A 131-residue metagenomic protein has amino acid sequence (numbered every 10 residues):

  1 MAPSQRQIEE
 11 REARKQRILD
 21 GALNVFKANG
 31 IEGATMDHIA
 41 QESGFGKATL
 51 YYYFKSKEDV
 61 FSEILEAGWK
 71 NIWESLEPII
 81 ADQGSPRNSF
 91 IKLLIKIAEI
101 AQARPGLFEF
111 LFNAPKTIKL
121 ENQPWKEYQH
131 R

Functional and structural regions predicted by a protein language model:
M1-N29, G33-E42, D59: Basic, helix-initiating cap at the start of DNA-binding domains
A28-E32, Q83, R104: Short coil/turn segments at alpha/beta junctions that flank glycine-rich nucleotide-binding fingerprints
Q41, K55-S56, E66: Residue-level detection of the helix-turn-helix DNA-binding "recognition helix"
G44-F54: Short hydrophobic/aromatic patch on the recognition helix
F61-G68: Alpha-helical DNA-contacting segments of helix-turn-helix folds
E63, E77-A103: Hydrophobic alpha-helical connector segments
K70-W73, E77, E121-R131: Amphipathic alpha-helical packing segments from all-alpha helical-bundle domains
A101-Q123: Amphipathic alpha-helical segments used for helix-helix packing
